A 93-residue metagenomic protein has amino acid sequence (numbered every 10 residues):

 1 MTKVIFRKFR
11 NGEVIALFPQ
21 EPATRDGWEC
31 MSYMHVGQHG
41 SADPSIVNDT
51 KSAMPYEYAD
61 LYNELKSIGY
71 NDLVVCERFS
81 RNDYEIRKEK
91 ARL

Functional and structural regions predicted by a protein language model:
T2-N11, R92: A short beta-strand micro-motif
V4, V14, V36, V47 (+1 more regions): Extended aliphatic helical segments
G12-P19: Short, solvent-exposed loop/hinge segments that bridge or flank secondary-structure elements
P19-A59: Acidic, low-complexity, intrinsically disordered interaction modules
A42-A91: Mixed-charge, Lys/Arg-enriched low-complexity segments
